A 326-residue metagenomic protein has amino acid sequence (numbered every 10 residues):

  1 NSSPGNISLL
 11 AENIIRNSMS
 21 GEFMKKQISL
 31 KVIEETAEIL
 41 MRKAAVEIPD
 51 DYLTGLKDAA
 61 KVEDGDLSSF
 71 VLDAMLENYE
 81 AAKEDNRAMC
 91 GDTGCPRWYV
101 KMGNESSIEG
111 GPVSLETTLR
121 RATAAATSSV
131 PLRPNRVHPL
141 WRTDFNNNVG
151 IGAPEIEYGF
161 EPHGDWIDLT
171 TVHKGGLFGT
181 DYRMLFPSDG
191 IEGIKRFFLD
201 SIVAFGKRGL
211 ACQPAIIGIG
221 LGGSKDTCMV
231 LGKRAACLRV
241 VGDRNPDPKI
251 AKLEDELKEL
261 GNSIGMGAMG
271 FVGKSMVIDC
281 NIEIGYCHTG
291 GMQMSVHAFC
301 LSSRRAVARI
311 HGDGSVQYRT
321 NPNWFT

Functional and structural regions predicted by a protein language model:
N1-E22: N-terminal amphipathic/basic-hydrophobic helices that include classical n-h-c signal peptides and signal-anchor
G21-I219, S224-T326: Non-transmembrane, aqueous-exposed alpha-helical and coiled segments at domain scale
